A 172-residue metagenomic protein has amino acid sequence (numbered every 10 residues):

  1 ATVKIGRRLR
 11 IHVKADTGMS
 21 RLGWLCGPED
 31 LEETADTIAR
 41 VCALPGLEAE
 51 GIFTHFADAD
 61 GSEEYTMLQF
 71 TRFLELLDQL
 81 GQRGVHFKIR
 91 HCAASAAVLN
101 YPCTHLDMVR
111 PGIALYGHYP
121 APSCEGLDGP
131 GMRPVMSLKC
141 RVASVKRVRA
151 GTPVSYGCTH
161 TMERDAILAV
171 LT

Functional and structural regions predicted by a protein language model:
T2-R10, T17-A143, V148-R149: Active-site loop/helix belt of alpha/beta enzymes
V135-T172: Functionally critical, mid-to-C-terminal surface segments that flank or help form catalytic/ligand
